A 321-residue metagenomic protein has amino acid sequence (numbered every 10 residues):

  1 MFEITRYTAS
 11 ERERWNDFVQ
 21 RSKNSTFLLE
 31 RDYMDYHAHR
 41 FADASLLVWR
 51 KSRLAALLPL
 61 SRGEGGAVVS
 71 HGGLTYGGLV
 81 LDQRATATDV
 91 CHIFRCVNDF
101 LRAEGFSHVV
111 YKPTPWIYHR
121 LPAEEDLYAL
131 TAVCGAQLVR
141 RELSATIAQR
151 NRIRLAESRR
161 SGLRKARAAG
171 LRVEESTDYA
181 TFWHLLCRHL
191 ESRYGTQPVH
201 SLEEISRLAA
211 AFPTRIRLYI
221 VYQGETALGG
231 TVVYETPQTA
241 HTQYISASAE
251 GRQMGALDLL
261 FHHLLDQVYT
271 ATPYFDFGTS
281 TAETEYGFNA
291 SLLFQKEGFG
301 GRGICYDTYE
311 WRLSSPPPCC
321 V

Functional and structural regions predicted by a protein language model:
F2-K51, A55-G66, P113-G251: A conserved beta-strand-loop-helix scaffold within acyl/acetyltransferase catalytic domains
F41-D43, A103-F106, I216, T270-T272: Short, high-confidence coil segments that cap the C-terminus of an alpha-helix and link into the following beta-strand
W49, L57-L60, L74, V80 (+4 more regions): Aromatic (often tryptophan-rich) hydrophobic motifs at membrane interfaces
E64-A67, F94-L101, A132: Short, charged beta->alpha transition segments
E64-G78: Conserved acyl-donor/pantetheine-binding loop and adjacent beta-alpha core of acyl/acetyltransferases and related
F100, F106, G135-Q137: Conserved alpha/beta cores of soluble small-molecule-handling proteins
F106-T114: Divalent metal-dependent hydrolysis catalytic cores, especially in the metallo-beta-lactamase
